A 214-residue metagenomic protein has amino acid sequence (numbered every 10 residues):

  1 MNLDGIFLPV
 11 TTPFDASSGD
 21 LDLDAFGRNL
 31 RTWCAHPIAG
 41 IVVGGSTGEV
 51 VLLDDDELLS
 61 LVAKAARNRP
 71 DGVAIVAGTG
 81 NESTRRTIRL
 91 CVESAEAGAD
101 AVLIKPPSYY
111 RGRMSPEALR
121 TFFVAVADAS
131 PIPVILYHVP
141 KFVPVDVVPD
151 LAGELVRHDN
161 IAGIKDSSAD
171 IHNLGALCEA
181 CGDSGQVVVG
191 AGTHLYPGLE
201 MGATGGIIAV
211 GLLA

Functional and structural regions predicted by a protein language model:
M1-D146, G153: Active-site beta->alpha loop and helix N-cap motifs at the rims of alpha/beta catalytic domains
A125-A129, P140-A214: Catalytic alpha/beta core domains of metabolic enzymes, predominantly
